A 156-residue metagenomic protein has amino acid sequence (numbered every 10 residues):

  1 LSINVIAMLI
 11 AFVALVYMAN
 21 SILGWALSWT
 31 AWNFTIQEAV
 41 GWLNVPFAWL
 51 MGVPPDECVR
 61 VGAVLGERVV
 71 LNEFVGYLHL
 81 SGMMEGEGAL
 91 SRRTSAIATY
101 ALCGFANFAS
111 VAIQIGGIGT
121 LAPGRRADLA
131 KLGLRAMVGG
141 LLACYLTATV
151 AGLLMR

Functional and structural regions predicted by a protein language model:
L1-E85: Transmembrane helical segments that form the transport core of multi-pass membrane transport proteins
R68-R156: C-terminal transmembrane helix pair
